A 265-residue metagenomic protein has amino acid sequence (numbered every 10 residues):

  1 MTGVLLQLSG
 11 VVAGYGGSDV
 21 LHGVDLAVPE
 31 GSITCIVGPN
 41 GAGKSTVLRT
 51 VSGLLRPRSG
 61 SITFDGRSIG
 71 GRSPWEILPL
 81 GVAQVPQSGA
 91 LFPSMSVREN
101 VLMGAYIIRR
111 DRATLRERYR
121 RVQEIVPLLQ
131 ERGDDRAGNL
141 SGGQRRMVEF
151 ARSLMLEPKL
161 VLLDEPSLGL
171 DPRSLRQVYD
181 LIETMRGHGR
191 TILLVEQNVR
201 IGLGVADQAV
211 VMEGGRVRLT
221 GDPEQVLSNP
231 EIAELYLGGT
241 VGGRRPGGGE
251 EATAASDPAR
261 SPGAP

Functional and structural regions predicted by a protein language model:
G16, T34, R72, V97-E117 (+2 more regions): ABC-type ATPase nucleotide-binding domains, specifically the catalytic core motifs of the NBD
V37-P39: The feature captures the beta-strand-to-loop junction immediately N-terminal to the Walker
S52: Helix-to-loop junction immediately C-terminal to a conserved catalytic motif
G60-I69, L80, T114-Y119: Conserved ABC transporter NBD signature motif
R136-L140: Conserved ABC ATPase signature
S153-L154: ABC ATPase C-loop
